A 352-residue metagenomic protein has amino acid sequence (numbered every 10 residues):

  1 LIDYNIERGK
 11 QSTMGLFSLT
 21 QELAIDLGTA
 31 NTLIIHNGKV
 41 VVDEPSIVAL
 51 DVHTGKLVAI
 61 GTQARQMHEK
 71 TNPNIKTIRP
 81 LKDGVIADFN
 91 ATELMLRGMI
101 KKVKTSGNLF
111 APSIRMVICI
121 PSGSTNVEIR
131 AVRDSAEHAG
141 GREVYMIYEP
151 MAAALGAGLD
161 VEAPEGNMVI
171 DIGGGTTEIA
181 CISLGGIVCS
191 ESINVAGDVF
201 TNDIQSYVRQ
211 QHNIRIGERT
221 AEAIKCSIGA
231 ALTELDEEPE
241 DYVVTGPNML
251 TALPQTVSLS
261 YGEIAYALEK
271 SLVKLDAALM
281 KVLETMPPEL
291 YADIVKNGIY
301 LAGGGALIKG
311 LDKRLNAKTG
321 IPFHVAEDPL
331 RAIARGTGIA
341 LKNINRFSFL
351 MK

Functional and structural regions predicted by a protein language model:
L1-I172, A180-I299, A306-K352: Nucleotide/phosphate-binding catalytic cleft detector across ATP-hydrolyzing and phosphate-transferring enzymes
